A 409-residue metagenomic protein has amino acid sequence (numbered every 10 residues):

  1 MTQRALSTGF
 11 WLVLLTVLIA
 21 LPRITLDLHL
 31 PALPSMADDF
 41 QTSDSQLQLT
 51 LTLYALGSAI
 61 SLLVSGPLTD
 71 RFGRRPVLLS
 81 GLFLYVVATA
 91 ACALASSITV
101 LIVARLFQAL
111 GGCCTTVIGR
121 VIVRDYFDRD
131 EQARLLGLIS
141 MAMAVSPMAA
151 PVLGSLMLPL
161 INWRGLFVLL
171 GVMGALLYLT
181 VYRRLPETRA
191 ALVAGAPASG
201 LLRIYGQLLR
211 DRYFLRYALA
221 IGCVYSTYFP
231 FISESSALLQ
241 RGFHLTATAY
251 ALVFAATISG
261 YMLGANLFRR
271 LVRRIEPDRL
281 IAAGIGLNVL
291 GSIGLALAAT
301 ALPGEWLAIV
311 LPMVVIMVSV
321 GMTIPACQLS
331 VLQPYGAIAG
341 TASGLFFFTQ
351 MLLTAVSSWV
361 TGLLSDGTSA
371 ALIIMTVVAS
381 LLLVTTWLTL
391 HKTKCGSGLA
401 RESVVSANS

Functional and structural regions predicted by a protein language model:
T2-R4, P186-A218: Juxtamembrane intracellular "pre-TM" segments in multi-pass secondary transporters
F10-D44, F231-S236: Extracytoplasmic
S35, L63-P67, R71, L156 (+1 more regions): Membrane-interface helix termini in secondary transporters
D39-Q41, G73, L94-V100, G111 (+2 more regions): Helix-breaking motifs and short loop linkers at transmembrane-helix boundaries and internal kinks in secondary membrane
A59-T99: Conserved MFS/SLC helix-loop-helix module at the cytosolic interface between two early adjacent transmembrane helices
L84-A91, T99-F107, L307-M313: Paired small-residue
V100, G137-R183: Helix-loop-helix hairpin linking two adjacent transmembrane segments in secondary transporters
A104-V145: Cytoplasmic helix-loop-helix junction between adjacent transmembrane helices in 12-TM secondary transporters
